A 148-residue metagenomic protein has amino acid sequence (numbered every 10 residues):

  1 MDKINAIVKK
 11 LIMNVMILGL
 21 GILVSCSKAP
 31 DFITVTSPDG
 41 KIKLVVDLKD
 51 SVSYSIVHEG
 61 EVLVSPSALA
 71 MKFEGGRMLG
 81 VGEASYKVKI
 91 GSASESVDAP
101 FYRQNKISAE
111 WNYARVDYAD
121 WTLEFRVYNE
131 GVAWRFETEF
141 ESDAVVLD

Functional and structural regions predicted by a protein language model:
D2-V15: Bacterial N-terminal signal peptides that target proteins for export
I17-G21: Sec-dependent N-terminal signal peptides of Gram-positive bacterial secreted proteins and lipoproteins
V24-S25: C-terminal motif of bacterial Sec signal peptides marking the signal peptidase cleavage site
P30-D148: N-terminal accessory beta-strand-rich subdomains and adjacent acidic, glycine-rich linkers that precede catalytic cores
